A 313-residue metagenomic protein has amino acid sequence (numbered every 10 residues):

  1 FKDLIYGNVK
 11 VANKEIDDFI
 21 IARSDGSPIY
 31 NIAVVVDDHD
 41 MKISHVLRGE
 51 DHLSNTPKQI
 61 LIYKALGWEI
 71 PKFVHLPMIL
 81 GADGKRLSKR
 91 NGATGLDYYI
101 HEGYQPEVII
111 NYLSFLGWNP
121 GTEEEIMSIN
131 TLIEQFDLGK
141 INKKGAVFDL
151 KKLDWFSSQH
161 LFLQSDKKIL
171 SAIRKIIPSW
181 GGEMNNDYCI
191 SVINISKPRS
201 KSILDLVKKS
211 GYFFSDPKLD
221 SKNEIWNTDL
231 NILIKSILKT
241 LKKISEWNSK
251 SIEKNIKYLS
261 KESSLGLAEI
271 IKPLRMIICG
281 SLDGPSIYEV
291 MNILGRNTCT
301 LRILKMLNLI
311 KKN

Functional and structural regions predicted by a protein language model:
F1-K89, G95, P120: Active-site cores that bind ATP or allylic diphosphates and position pyrophosphate for catalysis
I32, I60, S200, P273-M276: Hydrophobic alpha-helical segments, especially transmembrane helices and their immediate juxtamembrane helical caps
Y63, I177, S260: Conserved hydrophobic residues forming the short capping helix/wall of the S-adenosyl-L-methionine
L66-K72, L76-D220, C279-N313: Catalytic adenosine-cofactor/nucleotide-binding cores of aminoacyl-tRNA synthetases and other
S221-I256: Long, amphipathic alpha-helical coiled-coil segments characteristic of histidine-phosphotransfer scaffolds
N248-I293: Helix-rich, typically C-terminal accessory recognition domains appended to large enzymatic cores
